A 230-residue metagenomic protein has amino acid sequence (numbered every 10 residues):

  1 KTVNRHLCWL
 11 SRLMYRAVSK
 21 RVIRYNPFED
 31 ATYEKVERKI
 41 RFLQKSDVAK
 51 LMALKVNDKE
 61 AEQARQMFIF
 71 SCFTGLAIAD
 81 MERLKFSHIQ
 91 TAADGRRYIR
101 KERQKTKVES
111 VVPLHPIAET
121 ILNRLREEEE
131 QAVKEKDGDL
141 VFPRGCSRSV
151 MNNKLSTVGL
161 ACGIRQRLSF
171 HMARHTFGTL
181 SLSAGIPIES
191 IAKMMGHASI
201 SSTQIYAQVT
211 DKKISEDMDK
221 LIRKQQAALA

Functional and structural regions predicted by a protein language model:
K1-C8, S19-I78: Basic, Lys/Arg- and aromatic-enriched nucleic-acid-binding interface segment
K1-Y15, K59-E60, G145-V150, R167-S169: N-terminal core-binding DNA-recognition domain of tyrosine site-specific recombinases/integrases
L10, M67, A79-L84, I191: Alpha-helix N-cap/helix-start motif at helix boundaries, enriched for small hydrophobics
K35, F42, R103-K107, M195 (+1 more regions): Catalytic-site neighborhood detector that most strongly recognizes the C-terminal catalytic loop/helix of tyrosine
E37, Q104-N123, E135-T157: C-terminal catalytic core of Y-nucleophile DNA break-rejoin enzymes
V56-D58, V112, E128-L140, N153-K193: Short, basic (Lys/Arg/His-rich) helix/loop patches that form interaction surfaces in the mid-to-C-terminal regions
H88-R96, R165-R167, I186-I205, E216: Short, polar N-cap/turn motifs at the start of nucleic acid-interacting alpha helices
E128-K136, L221-A230: C-terminal secondary-structure termini that scaffold catalytic or DNA-interacting sites
